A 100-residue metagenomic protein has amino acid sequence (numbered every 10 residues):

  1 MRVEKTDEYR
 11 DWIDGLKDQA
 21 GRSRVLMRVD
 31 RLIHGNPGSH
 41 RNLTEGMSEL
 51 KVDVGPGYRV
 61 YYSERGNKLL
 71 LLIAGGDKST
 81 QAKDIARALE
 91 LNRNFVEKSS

Functional and structural regions predicted by a protein language model:
M1-P56, R65-L70, D77-S100: Basic, Lys/Arg-enriched alpha-helical interface segments
R59-Y61: Short, surface-exposed charged micro-motifs
